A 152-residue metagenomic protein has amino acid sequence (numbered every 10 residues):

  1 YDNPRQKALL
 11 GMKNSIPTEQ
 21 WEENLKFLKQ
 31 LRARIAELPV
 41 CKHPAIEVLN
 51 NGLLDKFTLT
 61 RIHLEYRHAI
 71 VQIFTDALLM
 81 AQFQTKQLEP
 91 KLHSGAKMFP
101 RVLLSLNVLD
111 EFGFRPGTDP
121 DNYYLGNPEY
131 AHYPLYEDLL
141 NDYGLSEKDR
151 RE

Functional and structural regions predicted by a protein language model:
Y1-E152: Non-heme di-metal
